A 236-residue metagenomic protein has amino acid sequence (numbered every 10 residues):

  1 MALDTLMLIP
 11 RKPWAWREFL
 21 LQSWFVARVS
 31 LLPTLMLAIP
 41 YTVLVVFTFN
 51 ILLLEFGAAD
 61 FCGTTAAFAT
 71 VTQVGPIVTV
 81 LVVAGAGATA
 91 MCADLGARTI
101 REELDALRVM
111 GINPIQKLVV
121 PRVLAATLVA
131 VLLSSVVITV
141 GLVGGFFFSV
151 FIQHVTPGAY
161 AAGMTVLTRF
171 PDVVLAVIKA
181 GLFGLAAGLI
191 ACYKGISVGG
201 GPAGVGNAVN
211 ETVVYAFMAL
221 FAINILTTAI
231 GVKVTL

Functional and structural regions predicted by a protein language model:
M1-E18, K194-G199: Short, membrane-interfacial amphipathic segments enriched in basic
Q22, V26-V78, V82: Active-site cofactor/substrate anionic-group-binding motifs, chiefly glycine- and Lys/Arg-rich phosphate-binding loops
A27, L31, L35, V74 (+5 more regions): Selective transmembrane-helix segments that form parts of the transport pathway or gating/packing helices in multipass
T48-T72, T139-G181, L189-V209, G231-L236: Membrane-interfacial helix-loop-helix connectors in multipass membrane proteins
C62-D105, L133, A187-I190: Hydrophobic alpha-helical transmembrane segments of multi-pass membrane transport proteins
A66, M110, P114-V131, A222: Short hydrophobic alpha-helical segments within the ABC transporter permease transmembrane module
L95-V120, P202-V205: Short cytoplasmic-facing helical segments at TM-TM junctions of multi-pass membrane proteins
G195, V214, M218, A222-T235: Membrane-helix cytosolic exit motif
